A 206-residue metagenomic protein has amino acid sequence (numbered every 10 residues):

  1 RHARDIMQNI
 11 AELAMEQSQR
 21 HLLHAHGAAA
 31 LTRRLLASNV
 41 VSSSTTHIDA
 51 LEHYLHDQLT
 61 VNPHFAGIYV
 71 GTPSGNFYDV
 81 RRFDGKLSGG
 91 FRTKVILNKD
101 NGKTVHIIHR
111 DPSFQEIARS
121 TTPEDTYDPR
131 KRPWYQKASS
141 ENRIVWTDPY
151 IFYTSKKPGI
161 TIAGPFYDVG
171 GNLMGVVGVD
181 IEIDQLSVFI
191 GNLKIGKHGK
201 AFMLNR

Functional and structural regions predicted by a protein language model:
R1-A66, R143-I144, P158-G159, G191: Juxtamembrane extracytoplasmic/periplasmic/luminal helical "stalk" adjacent to the first N-terminal
M15, Q19, L59, D125-Y135 (+4 more regions): Amphipathic alpha-helical bundle/coiled-coil segments
A30, G67-Y69, K200-F202: Conserved beta-strand cores of small sensory beta-sandwich domains that regulate signal transduction, primarily PAS/PAC
S38-H47, T60-P63, V169-V177, N192-R206: Membrane-proximal N-terminal soluble sensing/regulatory segments of transmembrane proteins
V41-S44, T60-R143, P149-K157: Extracellular/periplasmic ligand-sensing ectodomains of membrane signal-transduction proteins
G71, R110, Y167, M203-N205: Hydrophobic alpha-helical segments, especially N-terminal targeting/anchoring helices
T72-G75, I181-D184, R206: Solvent-exposed coil/turn segments that connect beta secondary-structure elements in extracytoplasmic/periplasmic
S155-K194: Conserved beta-strands of PAS-like sensory domains
